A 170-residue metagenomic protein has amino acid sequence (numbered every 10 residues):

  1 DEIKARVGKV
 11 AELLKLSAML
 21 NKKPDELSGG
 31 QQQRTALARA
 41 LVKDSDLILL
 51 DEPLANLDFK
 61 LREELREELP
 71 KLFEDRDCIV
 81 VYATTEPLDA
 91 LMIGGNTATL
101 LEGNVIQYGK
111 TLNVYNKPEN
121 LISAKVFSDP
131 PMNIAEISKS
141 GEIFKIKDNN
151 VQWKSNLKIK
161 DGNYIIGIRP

Functional and structural regions predicted by a protein language model:
D1-N120: ABC ATPase nucleotide-binding domains
P24, D58, P130, D148-N150 (+1 more regions): Short, well-ordered turn and helix-capping elements at secondary-structure junctions
T99, F144-K145: Short aromatic-centered micro-motifs
G103, S140-I143: Beta-strand-connecting loop/turn residues
Q107, G141, Q152-K154: A sequence-level detector of short linear motifs
N116-S140, G167: C-terminal boundary and immediately downstream tail of ABC-type ATPase nucleotide-binding domains
K147-P170: Glycine/charge-rich catalytic "coupling/switch" loops of P-loop NTPases
